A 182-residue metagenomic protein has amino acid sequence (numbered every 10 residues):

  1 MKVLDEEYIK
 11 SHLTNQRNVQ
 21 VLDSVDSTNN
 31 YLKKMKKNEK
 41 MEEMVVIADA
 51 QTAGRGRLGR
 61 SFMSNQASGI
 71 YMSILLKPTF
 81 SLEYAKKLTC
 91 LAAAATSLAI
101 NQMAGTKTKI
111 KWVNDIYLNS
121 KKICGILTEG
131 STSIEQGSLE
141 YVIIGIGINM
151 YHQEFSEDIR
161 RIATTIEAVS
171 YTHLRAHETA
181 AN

Functional and structural regions predicted by a protein language model:
M1-Q102, C124: N-terminal lobe of the biotin/lipoate ligase/transferase fold
D26-N30, I116, L174: A short acidic, often aromatic-flanked loop/helix-cap motif at beta-alpha or helix-coil junctions that lines enzyme
I47-D49, S73-L75, K111, L127-E129 (+1 more regions): Short beta-strand segments
A53, T79, S133, M150-Q153: Short, acidic Gly/Pro/Ser/Thr-rich loop/turn segments
L76-S81, T132, S170-Y171: A generic structural motif
A95-G137, G147: Acidic (Asp/Glu) carboxylate-rich active-site/surface patches
E135-A168: Short, acidic (Asp/Glu-rich) active-site segment that either coordinates a divalent metal cofactor
T172-T179: Conserved small/polar residues in nucleotide/adenosyl-binding loops
